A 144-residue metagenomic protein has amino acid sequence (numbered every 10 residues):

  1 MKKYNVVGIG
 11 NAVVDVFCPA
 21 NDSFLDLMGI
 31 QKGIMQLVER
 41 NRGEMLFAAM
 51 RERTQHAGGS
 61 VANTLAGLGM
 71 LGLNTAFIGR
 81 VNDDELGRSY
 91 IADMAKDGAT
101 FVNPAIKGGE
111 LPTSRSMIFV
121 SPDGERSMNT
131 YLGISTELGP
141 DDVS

Functional and structural regions predicted by a protein language model:
M1-I78, R88: Glycine-rich phosphate/adenosyl-contacting loop at the front of the ribokinase-like
Y4, T113-S116: Change "...and in nucleic-acid phosphodiester-cleaving endonucleases..." to "...and in nucleic-acid processing enzymes
I9-G10, I78-R80, V120, N129: Short hydrophobic segments within beta-strands
L25-D26, M94-K96, V120-D123: Short, hinge-like loop/turn segments at secondary-structure boundaries
R51, T75-V102: A glycine-rich beta-to-alpha transition motif near the start of alpha/beta enzyme domains, typified by
H56-N63, L86, G109-P112, S135-D142: Short secondary-structure boundary/capping elements
L71, L111-S114: Short, basic and Ser/Thr-rich N-terminal targeting/leader segments
V102-G108, S116-S144: Conserved phosphate-binding/catalytic loop of the ribokinase/pfkB sugar-kinase fold
